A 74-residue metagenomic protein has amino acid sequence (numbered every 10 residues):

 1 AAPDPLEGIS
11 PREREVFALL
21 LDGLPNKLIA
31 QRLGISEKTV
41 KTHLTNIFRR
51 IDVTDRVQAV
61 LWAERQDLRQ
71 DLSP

Functional and structural regions predicted by a protein language model:
A1, L24-K27, D67-Q70: A general structural signal marking secondary-structure boundaries and capping sites
A1-L19, Q70-P74: Regulatory hinge/linker segments at domain boundaries that couple sensory/effector modules to output domains
P11, K41, R65: Phosphate-coordinating loops and pocket residues in cytosolic domains that bind phosphorylated ligands
A18-D22, E64: Short, locally clustered residues in the helix-turn-helix/winged-helix DNA-binding domain
G23-Q58: Recognition helix of helix-turn-helix DNA-binding domains
F48-P74: Basic, Lys/Arg-enriched C-terminal extension of HTH/homeodomain DNA-binding domains
